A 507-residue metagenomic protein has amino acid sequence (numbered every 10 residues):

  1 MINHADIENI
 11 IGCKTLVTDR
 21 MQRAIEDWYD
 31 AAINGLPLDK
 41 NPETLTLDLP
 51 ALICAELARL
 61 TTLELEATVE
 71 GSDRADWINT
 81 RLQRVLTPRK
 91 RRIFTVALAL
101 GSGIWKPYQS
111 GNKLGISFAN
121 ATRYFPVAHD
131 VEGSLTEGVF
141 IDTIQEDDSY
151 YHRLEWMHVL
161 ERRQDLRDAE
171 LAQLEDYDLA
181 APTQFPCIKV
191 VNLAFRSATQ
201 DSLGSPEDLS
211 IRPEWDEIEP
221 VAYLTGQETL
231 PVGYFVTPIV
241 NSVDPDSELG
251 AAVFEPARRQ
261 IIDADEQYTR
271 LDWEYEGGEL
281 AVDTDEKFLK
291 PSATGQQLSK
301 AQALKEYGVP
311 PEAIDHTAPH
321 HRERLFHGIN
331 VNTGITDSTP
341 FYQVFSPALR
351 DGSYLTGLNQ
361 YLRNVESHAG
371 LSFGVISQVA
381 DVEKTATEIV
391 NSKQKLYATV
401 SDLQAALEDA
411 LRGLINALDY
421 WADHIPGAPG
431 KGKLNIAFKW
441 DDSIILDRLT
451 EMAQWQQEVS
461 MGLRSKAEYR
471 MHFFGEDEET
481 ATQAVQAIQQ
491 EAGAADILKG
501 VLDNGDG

Functional and structural regions predicted by a protein language model:
M1-Y151, R163-L166, A301, V379 (+1 more regions): Extended, helix-rich architectural segments
H4, G71-A75, T87-R91, F254-A257 (+4 more regions): Alpha-helix initiation and N-capping motif
C13-L16, Y29, L45, A58-T62 (+4 more regions): Conserved aromatic-histidine-acidic binding/catalytic patches
A32-L36, A75, R163-P182, S292-D315: Flexible coil/linker segments and helix-coil junctions enriched in charged and small residues
R74, R81-K90, A97, P256 (+4 more regions): Short amphipathic alpha-helical segments
A99, I104-A251: Extended, regular secondary-structure scaffolds
G204-N391: Extended, charged amphipathic alpha-helical segments
A303-F341, F345, L349-G507: C-terminal helix-loop subdomains that flank or include functional centers
